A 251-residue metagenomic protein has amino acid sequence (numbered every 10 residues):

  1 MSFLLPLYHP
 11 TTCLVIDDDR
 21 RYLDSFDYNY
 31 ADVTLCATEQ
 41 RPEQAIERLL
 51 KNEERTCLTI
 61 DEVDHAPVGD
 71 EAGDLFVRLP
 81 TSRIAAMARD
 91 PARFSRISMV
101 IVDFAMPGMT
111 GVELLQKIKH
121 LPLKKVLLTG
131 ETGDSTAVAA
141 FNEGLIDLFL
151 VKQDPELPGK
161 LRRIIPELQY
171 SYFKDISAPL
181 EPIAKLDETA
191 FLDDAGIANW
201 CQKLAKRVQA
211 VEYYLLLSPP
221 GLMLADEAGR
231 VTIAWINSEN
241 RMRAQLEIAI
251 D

Functional and structural regions predicted by a protein language model:
F3-R21, S25-A31, L35-A45, L49-L50 (+2 more regions): Conserved acidic segment of CheY-like receiver
T38, G108-M109: Residue-level signal for the "D+5" position in two-component response regulator receiver
T38-S98: Acidic, metal-coordinating helix/loop segments flanking the phosphotransfer/catalytic sites of two-component signaling
N52, G159-D175, I183-D187, R207: Receiver (REC) domain switch/output surface
S95-S98, H120-K125: His-Asp phosphorelay/catalytic-motif detector in bacterial-type signaling
V102-F104: Active-site residues of response regulator receiver
M109, E113, E131-V151, P155 (+2 more regions): Alpha4 helix (beta4-alpha4-beta5 surface) of REC/receiver domains from two-component response regulators
L180-D251: C-terminal output/effector regions of signal-responsive regulators
